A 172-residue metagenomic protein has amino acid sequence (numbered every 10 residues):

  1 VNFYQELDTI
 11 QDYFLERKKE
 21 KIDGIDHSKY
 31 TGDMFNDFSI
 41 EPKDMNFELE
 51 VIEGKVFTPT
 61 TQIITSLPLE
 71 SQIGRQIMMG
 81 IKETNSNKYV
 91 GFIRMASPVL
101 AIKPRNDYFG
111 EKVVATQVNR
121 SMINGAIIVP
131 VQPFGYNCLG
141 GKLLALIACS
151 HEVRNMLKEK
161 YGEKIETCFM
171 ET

Functional and structural regions predicted by a protein language model:
V1-S86: Low-complexity, highly charged intrinsically disordered N-terminal segments that act as targeting/localization
V51-I52, F57, S66, R75-I77 (+1 more regions): Acyl-donor binding region in acyl/amide transferases
